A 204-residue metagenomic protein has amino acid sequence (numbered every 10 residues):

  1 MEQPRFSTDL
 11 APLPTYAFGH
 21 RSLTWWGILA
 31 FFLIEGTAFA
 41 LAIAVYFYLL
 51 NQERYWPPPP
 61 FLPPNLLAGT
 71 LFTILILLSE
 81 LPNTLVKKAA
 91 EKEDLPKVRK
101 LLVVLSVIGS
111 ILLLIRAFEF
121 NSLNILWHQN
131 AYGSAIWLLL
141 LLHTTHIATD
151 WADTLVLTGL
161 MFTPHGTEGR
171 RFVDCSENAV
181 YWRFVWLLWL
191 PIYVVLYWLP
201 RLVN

Functional and structural regions predicted by a protein language model:
M1-N204: ...captures the hydrophobic TM-helix bundle architecture rather than a specific catalytic motif, and can also fire on
